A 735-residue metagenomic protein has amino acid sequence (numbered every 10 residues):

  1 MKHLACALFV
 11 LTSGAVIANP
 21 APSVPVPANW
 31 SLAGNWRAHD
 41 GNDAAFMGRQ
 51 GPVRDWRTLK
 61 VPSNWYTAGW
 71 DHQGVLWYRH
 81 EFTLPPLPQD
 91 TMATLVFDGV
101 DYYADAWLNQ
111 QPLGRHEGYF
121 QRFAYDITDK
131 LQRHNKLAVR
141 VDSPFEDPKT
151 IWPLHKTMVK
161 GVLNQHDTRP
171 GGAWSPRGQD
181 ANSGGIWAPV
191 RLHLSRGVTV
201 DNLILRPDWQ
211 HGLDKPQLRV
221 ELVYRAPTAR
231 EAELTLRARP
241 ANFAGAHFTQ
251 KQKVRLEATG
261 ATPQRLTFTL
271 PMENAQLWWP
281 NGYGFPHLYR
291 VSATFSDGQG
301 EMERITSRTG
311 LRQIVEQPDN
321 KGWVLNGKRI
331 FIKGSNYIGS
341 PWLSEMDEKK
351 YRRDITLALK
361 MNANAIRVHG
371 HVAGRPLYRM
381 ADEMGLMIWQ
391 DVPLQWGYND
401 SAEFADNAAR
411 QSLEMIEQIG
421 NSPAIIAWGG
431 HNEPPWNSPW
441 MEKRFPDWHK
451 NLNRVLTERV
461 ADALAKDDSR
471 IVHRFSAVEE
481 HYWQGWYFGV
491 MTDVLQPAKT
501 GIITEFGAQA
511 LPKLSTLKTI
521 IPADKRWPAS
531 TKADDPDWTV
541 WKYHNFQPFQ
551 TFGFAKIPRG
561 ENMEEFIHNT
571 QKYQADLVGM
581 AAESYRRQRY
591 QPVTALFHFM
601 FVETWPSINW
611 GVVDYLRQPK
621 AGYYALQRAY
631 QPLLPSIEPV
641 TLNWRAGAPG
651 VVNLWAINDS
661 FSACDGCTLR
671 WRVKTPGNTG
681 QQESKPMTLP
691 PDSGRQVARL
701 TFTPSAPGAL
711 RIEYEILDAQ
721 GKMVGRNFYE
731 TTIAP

Functional and structural regions predicted by a protein language model:
M1-C6, V16-V368, L577, Q588-V593 (+2 more regions): Secreted/periplasmic carbohydrate-active enzymes, especially glycoside hydrolases
A28-S31, W36-G41, G171, G178-G185 (+7 more regions): Substrate-binding clefts and catalytic carboxylate motifs of secreted carbohydrate-active enzymes
D40, P86, V141-F145, L194 (+11 more regions): A generic secondary-structure signal for well-formed alpha-helical elements
G99, H116, P189, D391-V392 (+2 more regions): Generic detector of well-ordered alpha-helical packing
D101-Y102, P144, P435, E479-E480 (+2 more regions): Short, solvent-exposed loop/turn segments at secondary-structure junctions
Q121-Y125, E146-T150, K156-N164, T168-G171 (+4 more regions): Active-site mouth of glycoside hydrolases
